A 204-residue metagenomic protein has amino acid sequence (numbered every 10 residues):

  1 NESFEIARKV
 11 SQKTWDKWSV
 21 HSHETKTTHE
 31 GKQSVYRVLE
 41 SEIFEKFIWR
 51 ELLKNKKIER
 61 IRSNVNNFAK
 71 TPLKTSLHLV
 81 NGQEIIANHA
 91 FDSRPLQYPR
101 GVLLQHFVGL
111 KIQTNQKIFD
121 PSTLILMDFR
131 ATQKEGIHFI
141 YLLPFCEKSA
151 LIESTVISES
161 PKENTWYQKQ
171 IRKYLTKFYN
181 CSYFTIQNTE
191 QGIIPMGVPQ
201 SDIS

Functional and structural regions predicted by a protein language model:
N1-E24: N-terminal FAD cofactor-binding segment of flavoenzymes
S3-S11, S34-R37, G82-R94, D202-S204: Short, Lys/Arg-enriched charge-dense amphipathic segments
S11, D16, L39, M127-D128 (+1 more regions): Generic, ordered loop/turn and secondary-structure boundary motif
D16-W18, E24-T27, G31-E51, K56: Membrane helical hairpin/interfacial module
H21-T25, F145-K148: Short acidic-glycine loop/turn motifs at beta-strand connectors
R50-I186, G197-D202: Predominantly flavin-linked oxidoreductase catalytic cores and closely associated redox partners
Q187-I193: Ligand/cofactor pocket segment of small-molecule handling proteins
